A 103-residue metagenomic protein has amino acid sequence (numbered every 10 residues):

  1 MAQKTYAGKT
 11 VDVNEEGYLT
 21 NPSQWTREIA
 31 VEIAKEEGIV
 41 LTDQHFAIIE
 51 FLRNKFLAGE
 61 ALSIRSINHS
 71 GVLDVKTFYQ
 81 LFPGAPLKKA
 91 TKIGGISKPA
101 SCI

Functional and structural regions predicted by a protein language model:
K4-K35: N-terminal first-folded block
V13, I64-I103: Helix-rich interaction surfaces within compact, conserved domain-sized segments that mediate assembly or partner
L19, R27, L57-A58, H69: A short linear-motif detector with a strong N-terminal bias
N21-W25, V40, F82: A generic short alpha-helical patch detector that favors 3-5-residue windows in or near N-terminal regions
A30-G59, I64-S66, P83, G95: Metallocofactor- and cofactor-centric catalytic cores in central/energy metabolism, strongly enriched
